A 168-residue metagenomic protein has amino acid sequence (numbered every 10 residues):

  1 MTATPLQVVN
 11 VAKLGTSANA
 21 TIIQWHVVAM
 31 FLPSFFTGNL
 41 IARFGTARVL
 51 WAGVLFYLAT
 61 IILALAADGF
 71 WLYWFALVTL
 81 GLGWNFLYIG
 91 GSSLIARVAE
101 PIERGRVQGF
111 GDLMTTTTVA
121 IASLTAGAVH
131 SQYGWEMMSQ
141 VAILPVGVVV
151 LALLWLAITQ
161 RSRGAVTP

Functional and structural regions predicted by a protein language model:
T2-A18, I22: Short amphipathic helix-loop junctions that connect adjacent transmembrane helices in Major Facilitator Superfamily/SLC
V8-V9, L40-I41, A128-G134: Interfacial helix-cap and linker-helix signal at transmembrane-aqueous boundaries of multi-pass secondary transporters
L32-T46, H130: Helix-to-loop junctions at the C-terminal end of transmembrane segments in multipass secondary transporters
R48-L63, I143: Structural signature of the two symmetry-related core transmembrane helices
W71-T79: Paired small-residue
F86-A99: Intracellular juxtamembrane helix-capping segments at the cytosolic ends of symmetry-related transmembrane helices
E103-Q132: A late C-terminal transmembrane helix in Major Facilitator Superfamily
A128-G147: A membrane-interface helix-boundary motif in multi-pass transporters
